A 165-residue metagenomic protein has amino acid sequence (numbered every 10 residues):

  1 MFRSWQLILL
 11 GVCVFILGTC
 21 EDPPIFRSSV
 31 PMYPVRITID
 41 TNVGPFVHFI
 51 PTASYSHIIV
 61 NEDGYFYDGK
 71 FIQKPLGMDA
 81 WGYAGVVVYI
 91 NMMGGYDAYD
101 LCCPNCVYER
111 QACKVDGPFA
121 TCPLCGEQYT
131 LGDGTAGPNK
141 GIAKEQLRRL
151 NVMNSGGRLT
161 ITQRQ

Functional and structural regions predicted by a protein language model:
M1-I8: Bacterial N-terminal signal peptides that target proteins for export
L7, Y89-I90, N139: A general structural-boundary detector
F15-T19: C-terminal motif of bacterial Sec signal peptides marking the signal peptidase cleavage site
P23-V115, R148-Q165: N-terminal pre-ligand scaffold of iron-sulfur
C103, C122-C125: Short cysteine clusters
C106-V107, E127-Y129: Short, surface-exposed beta-strand/loop "edge" segments at domain boundaries and coil↔beta transitions
G117-A120, Q128-R164: Polybasic, low-complexity binding patches
